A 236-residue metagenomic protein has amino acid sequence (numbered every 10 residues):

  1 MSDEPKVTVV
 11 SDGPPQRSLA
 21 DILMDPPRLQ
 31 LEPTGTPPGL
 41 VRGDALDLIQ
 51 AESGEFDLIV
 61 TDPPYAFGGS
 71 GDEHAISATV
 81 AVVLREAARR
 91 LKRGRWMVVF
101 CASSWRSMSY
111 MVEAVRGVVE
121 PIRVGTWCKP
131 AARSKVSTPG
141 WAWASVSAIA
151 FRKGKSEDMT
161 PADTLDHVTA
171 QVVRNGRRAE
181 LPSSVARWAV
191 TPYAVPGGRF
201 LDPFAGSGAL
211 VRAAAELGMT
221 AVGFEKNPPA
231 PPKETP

Functional and structural regions predicted by a protein language model:
D3-D25, A51-V60, G69-S70, V112-P236: Class I S-adenosyl-L-methionine
D25-T34: Conserved P-loop NTPase mechanochemical-coupling segment
P37-D47: Conserved SAM-binding strand-loop segment of SAM-dependent methyltransferases
P37-G39, G94-M97, G197: Short active-site oxyanion
A45-V99: SAM-dependent methyltransferase catalytic-core segment centered on the flexible catalytic loop and adjoining short
P64, C101-S103, F204: Short strand-turn motif at the edge of the Rossmann-like AdoMet-binding core
Y65-A66, S104-R106, S156: Short, solvent-exposed loop/turn segments at secondary-structure junctions
I76-A131: Conserved Class I SAM-dependent methyltransferase catalytic core
